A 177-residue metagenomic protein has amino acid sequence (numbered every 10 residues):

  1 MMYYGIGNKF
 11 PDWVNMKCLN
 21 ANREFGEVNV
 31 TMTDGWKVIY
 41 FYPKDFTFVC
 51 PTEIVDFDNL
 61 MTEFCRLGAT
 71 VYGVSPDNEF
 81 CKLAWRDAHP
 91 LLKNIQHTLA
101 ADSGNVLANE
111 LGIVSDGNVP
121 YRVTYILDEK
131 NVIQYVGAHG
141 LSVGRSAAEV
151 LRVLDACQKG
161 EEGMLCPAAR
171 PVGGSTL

Functional and structural regions predicted by a protein language model:
M1-L177: Chalcogenol-based redox active-site neighborhoods
